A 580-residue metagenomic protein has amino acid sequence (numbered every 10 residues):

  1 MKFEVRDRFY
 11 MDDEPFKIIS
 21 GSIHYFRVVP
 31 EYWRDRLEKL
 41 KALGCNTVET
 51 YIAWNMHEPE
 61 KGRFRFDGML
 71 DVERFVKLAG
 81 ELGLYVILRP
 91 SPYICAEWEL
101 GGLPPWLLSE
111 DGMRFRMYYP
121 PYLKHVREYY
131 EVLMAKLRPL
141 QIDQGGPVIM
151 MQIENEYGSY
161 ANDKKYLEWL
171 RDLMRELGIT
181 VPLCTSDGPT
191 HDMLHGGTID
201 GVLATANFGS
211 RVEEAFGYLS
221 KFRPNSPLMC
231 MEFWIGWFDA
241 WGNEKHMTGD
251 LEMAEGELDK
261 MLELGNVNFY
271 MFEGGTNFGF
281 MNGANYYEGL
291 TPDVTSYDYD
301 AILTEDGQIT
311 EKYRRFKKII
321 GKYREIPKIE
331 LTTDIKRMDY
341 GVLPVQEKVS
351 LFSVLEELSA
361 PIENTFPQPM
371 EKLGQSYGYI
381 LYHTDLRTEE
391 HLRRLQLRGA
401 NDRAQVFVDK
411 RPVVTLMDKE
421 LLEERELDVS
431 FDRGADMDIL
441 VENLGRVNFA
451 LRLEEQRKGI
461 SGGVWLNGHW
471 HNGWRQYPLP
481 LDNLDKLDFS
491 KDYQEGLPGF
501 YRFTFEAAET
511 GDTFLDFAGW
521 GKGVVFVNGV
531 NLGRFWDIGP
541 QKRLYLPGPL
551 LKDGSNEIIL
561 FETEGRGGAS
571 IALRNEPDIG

Functional and structural regions predicted by a protein language model:
M1-T47, K77: N-terminal carbohydrate-binding accessory modules
E14, Y51-M56, E60-R63, G68 (+3 more regions): Aromatic- and acidic-residue-enriched carbohydrate-binding clefts of CAZyme catalytic domains
W33-E99, R171-E176, T180: Aromatic-lined substrate-binding rim segments of carbohydrate-active enzymes
D71-L88, D111-V148: An active-site-proximal structural segment forming one wall of the substrate-binding cleft that immediately precedes
L84, E176-L177, N207-T304, Q308-E311 (+1 more regions): Catalytic-core region of carbohydrate-active enzymes that cleave or remodel glycosidic bonds
Y122-I199: Active-site neighborhood of glycoside hydrolase catalytic domains
L392-F407, M437, F505-N528, F535-W536 (+1 more regions): Aromatic-lined ligand-binding clefts that engage carbohydrates, nucleic acids, or primary amines
E442-G473, G565-G580: Glycine/proline-rich low-complexity spacer/linker segments in large multi-domain proteins
